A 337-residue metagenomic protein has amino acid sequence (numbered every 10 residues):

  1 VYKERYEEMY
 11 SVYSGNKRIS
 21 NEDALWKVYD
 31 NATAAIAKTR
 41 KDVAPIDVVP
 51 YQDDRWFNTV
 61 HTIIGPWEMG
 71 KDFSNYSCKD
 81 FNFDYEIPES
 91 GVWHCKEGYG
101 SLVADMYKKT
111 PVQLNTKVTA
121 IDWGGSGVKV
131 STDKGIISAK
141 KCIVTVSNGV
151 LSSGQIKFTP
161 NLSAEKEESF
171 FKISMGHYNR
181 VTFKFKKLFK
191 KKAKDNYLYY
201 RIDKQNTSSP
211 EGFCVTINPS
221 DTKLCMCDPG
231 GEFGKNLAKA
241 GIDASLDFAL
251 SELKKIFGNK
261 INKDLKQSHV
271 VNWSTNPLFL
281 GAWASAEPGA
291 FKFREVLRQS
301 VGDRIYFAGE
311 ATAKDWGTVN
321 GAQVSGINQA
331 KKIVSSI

Functional and structural regions predicted by a protein language model:
V1-I337: FAD-dinucleotide binding site
